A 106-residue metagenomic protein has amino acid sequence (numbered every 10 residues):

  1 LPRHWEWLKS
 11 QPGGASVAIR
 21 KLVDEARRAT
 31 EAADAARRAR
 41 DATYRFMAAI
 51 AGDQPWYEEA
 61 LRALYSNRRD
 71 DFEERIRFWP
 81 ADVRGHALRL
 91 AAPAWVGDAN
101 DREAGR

Functional and structural regions predicted by a protein language model:
L1-L8: Short amphipathic alpha-helix starts
L8-A26: Short amphipathic alpha-helical segments
A29-R62: Short, positively charged interaction helices/loops
R75-A99: Short, charge-rich amphipathic alpha-helical segments embedded in non-transmembrane helical bundles/solenoids
A99-G105: Extended, composition-driven regions rather than compact fold-specific motifs
